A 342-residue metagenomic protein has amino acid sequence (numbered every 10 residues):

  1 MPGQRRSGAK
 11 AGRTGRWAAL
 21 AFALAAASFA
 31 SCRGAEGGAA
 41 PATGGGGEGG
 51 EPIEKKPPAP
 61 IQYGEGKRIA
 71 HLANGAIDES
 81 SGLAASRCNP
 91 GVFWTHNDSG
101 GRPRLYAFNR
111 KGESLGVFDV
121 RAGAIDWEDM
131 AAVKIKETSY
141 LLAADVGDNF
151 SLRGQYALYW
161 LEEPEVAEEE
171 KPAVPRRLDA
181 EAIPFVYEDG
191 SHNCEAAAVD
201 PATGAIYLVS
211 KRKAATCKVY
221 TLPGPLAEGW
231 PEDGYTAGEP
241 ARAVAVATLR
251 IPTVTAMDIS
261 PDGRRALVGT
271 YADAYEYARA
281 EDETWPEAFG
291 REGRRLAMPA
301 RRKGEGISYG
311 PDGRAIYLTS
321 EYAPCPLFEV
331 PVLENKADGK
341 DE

Functional and structural regions predicted by a protein language model:
M1-G3, T14, A25, A42: Compositionally biased, intrinsically disordered low-complexity segments
G3-A19: Bacterial N-terminal signal peptides that target proteins for export
S7, S28-S31: Serine residues within intrinsically disordered or low-complexity segments
A9-K10, A25, V120: Intrinsically disordered, low-complexity regions enriched in Ser/Pro/Gly/Gln/His and often acidic
A18-S28: Bacterial N-terminal signal peptides
C32-E342: Sequence/structural signature of beta-propeller domains
